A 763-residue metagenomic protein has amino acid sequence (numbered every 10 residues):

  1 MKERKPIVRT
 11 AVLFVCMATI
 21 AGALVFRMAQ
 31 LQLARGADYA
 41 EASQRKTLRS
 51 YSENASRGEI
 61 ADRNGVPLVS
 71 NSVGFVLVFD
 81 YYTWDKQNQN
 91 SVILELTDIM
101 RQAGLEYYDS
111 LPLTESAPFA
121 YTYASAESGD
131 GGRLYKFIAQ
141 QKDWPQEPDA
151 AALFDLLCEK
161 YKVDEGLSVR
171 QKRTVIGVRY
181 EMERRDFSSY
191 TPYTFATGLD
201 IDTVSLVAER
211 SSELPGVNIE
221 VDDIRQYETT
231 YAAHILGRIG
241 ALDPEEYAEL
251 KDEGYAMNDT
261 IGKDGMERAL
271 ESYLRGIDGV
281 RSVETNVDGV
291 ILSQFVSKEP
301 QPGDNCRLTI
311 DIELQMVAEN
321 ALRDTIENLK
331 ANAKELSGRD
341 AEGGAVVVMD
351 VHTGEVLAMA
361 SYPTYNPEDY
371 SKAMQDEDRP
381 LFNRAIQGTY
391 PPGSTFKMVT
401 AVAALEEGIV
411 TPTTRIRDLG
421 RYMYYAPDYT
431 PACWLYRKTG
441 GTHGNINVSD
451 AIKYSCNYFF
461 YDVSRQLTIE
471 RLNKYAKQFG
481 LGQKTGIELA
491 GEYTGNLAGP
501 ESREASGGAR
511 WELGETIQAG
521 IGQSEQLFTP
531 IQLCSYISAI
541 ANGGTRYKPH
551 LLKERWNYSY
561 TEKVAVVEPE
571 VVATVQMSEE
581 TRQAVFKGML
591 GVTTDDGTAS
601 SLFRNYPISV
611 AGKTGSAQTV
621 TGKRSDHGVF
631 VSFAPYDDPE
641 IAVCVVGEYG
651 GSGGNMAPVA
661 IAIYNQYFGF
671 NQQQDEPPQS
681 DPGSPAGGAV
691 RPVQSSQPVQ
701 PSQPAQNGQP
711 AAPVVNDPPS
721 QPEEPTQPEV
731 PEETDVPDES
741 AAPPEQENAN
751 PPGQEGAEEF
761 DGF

Functional and structural regions predicted by a protein language model:
M1-L274, D278-E299, E335-A345, V351 (+1 more regions): Membrane-proximal periplasmic segments of bacterial cell-envelope enzymes, especially penicillin-binding proteins
V69, F75, E284-G303, I310 (+5 more regions): Beta-lactam-recognizing serine transpeptidase/beta-lactamase-like catalytic domain environment
N90-D98, T197, I201, S205-E209 (+17 more regions): Solvent-exposed, polar/charged alpha-helical surfaces in well-ordered, non-transmembrane soluble domains, broadly
E271, R275-D278, D288-G289, E319-E327 (+2 more regions): Amphipathic, well-packed alpha-helical segments that form the structural scaffold of globular domains
E313-D350: Beta-lactamase-like hydrolase cores
E648-F670: Amphipathic oligomerization regions
Q673-F763: Intrinsically disordered, low-complexity repeat and linker tracts
